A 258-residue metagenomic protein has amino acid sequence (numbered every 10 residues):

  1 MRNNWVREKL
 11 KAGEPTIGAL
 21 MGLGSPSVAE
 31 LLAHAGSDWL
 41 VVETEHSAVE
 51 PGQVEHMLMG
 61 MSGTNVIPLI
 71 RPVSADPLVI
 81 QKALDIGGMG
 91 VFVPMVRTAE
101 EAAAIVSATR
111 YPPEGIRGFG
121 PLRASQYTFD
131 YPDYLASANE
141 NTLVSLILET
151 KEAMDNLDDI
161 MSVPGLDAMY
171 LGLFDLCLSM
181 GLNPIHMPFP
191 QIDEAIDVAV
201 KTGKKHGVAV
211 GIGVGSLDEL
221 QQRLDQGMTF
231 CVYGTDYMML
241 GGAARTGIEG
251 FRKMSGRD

Functional and structural regions predicted by a protein language model:
M1-D258: Expand to "…catalyze enediolate/carbanion chemistry for C-C bond making/breaking, isomerization, decarboxylation
